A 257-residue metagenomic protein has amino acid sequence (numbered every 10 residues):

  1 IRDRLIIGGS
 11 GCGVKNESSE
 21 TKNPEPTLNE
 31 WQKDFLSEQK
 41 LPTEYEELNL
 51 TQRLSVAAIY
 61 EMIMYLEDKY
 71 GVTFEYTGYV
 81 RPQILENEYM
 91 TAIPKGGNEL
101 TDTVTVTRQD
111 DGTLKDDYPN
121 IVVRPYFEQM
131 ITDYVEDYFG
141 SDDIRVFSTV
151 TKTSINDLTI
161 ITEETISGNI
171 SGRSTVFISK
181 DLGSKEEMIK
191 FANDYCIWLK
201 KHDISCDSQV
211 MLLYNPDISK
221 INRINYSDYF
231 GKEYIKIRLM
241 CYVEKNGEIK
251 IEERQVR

Functional and structural regions predicted by a protein language model:
G8-G11: C-terminal motif of bacterial Sec signal peptides marking the signal peptidase cleavage site
G13-K15: Bacterial signal peptide processing site
W31-T77, F127-E136, C196: Short, non-transmembrane alpha-helical segments in secretory-pathway proteins
L36-N49, G112-T113, G168-D181: Acidic/histidine-rich, surface-exposed loop or edge segments in extracytoplasmic proteins
E46-R53, Y79, D117-I121, V176-E186: Second-shell loop/turn segments in exported
K69-R108: Exposed beta-strand-loop-beta-strand "reactive/processing" segments of non-cytosolic proteins
L100-V123, V243: A short, surface-exposed beta-strand/turn
V122-Y234, V243-E252, V256: Metal-dependent nuclease catalytic core centered on acidic motifs
